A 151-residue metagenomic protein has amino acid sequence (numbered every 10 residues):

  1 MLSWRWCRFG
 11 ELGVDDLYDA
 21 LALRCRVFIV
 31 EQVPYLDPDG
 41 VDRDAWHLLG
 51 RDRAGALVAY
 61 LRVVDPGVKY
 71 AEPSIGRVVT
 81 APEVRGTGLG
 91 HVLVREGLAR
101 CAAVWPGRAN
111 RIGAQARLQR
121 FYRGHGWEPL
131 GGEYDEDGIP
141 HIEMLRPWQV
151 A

Functional and structural regions predicted by a protein language model:
M1-A56, A151: Short amphipathic alpha-helix that is part of the acyltransferase structural core
D42-D44, K69, E136-P140: Short acidic/glycine-enriched loop/turn segments that link adjacent beta-strands
L49, A56-P66, E72-V79: Conserved beta-strand in the GNAT
P66-I75, R85, V104-R108: A conserved beta-turn-beta hairpin within the catalytic core of GNAT-like acetyltransferases that forms part
T80, G86-A99: Conserved acetyl-CoA-binding loop-helix of GNAT-fold acetyltransferases
E83-R85, R100, G113, R117 (+1 more regions): Acidic/histidine-enriched, beta-strand-rich ligand/metal-binding domains
V94, C101-Q115: Conserved GNAT acetyl-CoA-binding A-motif
R111-G113, R123, E128-E143: Conserved catalytic-core motifs of GNAT/GCN5-like acyltransferases
